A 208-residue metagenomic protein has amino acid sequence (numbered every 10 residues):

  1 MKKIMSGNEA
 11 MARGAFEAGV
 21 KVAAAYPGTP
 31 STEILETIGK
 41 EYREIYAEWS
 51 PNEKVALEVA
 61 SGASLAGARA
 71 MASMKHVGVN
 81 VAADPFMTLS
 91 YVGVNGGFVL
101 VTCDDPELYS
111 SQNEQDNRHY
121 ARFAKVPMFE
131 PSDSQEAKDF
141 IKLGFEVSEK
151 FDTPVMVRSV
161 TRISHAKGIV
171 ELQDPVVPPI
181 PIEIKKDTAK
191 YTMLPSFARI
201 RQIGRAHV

Functional and structural regions predicted by a protein language model:
M1-N8, P131-H207: Flexible, low-complexity linker and terminal segments
M1-S134, D139-I141, V160-S164, V176-P178: Thiamine diphosphate
E17, G62-L65, E146, K150 (+1 more regions): Charged/polar positions on well-ordered alpha helices
